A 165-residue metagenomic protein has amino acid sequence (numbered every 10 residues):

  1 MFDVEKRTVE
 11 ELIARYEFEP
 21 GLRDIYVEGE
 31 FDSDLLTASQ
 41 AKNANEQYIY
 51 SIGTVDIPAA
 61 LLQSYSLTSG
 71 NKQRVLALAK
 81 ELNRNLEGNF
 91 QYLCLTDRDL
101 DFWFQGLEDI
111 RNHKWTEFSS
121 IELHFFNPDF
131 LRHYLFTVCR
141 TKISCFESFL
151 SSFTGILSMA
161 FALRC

Functional and structural regions predicted by a protein language model:
M1-C165: Acidic, divalent-metal-binding catalytic cores of TOPRIM and closely related two-metal-ion phosphodiester/pyrophosphate
